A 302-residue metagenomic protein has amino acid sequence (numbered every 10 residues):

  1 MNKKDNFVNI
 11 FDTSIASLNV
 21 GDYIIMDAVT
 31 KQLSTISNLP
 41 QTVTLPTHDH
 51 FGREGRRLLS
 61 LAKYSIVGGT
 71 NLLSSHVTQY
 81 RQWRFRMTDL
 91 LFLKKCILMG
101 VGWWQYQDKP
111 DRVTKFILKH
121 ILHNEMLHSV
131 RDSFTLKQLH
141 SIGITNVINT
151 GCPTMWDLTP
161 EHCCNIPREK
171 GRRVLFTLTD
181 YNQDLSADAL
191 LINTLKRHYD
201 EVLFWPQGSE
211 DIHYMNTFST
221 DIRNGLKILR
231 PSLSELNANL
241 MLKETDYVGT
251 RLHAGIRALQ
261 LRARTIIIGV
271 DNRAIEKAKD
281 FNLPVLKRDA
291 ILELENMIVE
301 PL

Functional and structural regions predicted by a protein language model:
M1-L302: Active-site anion-handling motifs in enzyme catalytic cores
